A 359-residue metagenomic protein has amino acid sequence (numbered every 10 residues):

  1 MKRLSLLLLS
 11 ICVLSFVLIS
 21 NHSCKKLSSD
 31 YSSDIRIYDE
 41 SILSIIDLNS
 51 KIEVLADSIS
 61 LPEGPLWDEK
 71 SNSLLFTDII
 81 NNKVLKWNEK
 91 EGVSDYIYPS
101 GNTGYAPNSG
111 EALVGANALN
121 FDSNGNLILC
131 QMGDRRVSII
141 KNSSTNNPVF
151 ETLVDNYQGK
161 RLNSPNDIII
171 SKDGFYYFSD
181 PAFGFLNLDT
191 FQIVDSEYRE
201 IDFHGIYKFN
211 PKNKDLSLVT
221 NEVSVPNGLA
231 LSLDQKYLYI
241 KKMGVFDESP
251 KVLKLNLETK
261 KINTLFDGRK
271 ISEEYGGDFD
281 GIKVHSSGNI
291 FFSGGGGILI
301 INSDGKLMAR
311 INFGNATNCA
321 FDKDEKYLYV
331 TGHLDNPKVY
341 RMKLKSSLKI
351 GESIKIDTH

Functional and structural regions predicted by a protein language model:
M1-S29: Bacterial Sec-dependent N-terminal signal peptides
C24-H359: Sequence-structural signature of mature extracellular/luminal beta-sheet repeat domains, prominently beta-propellers
